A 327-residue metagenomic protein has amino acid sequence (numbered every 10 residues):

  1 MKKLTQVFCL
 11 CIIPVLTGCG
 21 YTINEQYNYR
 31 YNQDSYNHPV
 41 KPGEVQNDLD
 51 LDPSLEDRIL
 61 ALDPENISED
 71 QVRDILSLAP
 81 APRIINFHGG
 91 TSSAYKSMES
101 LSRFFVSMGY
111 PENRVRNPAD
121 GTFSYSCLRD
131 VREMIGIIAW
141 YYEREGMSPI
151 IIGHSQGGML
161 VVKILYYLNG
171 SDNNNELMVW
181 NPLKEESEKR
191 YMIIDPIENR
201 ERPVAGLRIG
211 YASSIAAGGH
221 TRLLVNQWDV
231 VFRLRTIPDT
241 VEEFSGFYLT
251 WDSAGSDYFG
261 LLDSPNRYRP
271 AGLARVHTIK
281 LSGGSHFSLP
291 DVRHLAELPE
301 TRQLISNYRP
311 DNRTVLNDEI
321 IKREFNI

Functional and structural regions predicted by a protein language model:
K2-L10: Sec-dependent signal peptide recognition, specifically the positively charged N-region followed immediately by
C11-P14, S107, V204, T236: Structural motif
L16-Y36: Bacterial Sec signal peptide processing site at the extreme N-terminus
T22, D34-E69, K163, Y167 (+8 more regions): Membrane-interface amphipathic segments in extracytoplasmic regions
N32-P149: Active-site catalytic motif of lipid deacylating hydrolases and related acyltransferases
I85, R116-P118, S213, E243-F247 (+1 more regions): Hydrophobic/aromatic beta-strand patches that form the interior of the parallel beta-sheet core in alpha/beta enzyme
E112, D130-S256: Serine-dependent carboxylesterase/thioesterase catalytic core of lipase-like alpha/beta-hydrolase/SGNH enzymes
L224-I327: C-terminal catalytic-base region of ester-bond hydrolases, centering on the histidine of the charge-relay
